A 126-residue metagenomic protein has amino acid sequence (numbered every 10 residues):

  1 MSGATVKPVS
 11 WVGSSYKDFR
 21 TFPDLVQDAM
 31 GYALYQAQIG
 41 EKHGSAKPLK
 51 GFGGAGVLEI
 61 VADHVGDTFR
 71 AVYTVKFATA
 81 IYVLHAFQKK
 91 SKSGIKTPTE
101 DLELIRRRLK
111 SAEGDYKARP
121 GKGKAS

Functional and structural regions predicted by a protein language model:
M1-T68, F77-A80, K90-S126: Basic, Lys/Arg-enriched alpha-helical interface segments
A71, Y82-A86: Conserved catalytic cores of phosphodiester-cleaving nucleases, focusing on short active-site segments
T74: Short hydrophobic/aromatic beta-strand micro-patches that form the beta-sheet surface supporting nucleotide- or nucleic
